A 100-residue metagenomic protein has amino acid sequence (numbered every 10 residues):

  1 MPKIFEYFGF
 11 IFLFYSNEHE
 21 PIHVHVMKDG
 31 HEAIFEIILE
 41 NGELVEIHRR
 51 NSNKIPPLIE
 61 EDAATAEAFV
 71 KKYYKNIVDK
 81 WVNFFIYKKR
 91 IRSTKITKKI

Functional and structural regions predicted by a protein language model:
M1-F12: Negatively charged, low-complexity tracts enriched in Asp/Glu with abundant Ser/Thr
I4, E43-R50, Y73, I77: Generic preference for hydrophobic/aromatic residues in regular secondary structure cores
F8-F10, H31-A33, N41-E43, Y74 (+1 more regions): Generic structural motif recognizing short loop/turn segments at the entrances and edges of beta-strands
F10-F12, N17-E20, E40, D79 (+1 more regions): Short linear sequence elements within intrinsically disordered, low-complexity coil regions
I11, V24-V26, I38, V45 (+3 more regions): Extended aliphatic helical segments
S16, E20-E61: A short, structured beta-strand/loop element
A64-I96: C-terminal structural segments of small proteins and small subunits
